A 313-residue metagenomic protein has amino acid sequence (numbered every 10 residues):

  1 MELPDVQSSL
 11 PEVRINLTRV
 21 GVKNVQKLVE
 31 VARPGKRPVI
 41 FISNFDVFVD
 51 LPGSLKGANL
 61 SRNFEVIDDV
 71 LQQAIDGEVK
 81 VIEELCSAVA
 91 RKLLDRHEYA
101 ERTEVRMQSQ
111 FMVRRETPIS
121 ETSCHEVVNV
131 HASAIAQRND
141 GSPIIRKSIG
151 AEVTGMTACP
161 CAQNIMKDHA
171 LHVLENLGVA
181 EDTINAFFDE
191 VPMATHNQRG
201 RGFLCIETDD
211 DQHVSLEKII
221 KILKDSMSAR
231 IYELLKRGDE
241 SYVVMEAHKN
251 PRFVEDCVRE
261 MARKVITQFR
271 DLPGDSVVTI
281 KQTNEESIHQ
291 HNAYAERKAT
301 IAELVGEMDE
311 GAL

Functional and structural regions predicted by a protein language model:
M1-L313: N-terminal intrinsically disordered, cationic/polar leader segments that include organellar targeting peptides
